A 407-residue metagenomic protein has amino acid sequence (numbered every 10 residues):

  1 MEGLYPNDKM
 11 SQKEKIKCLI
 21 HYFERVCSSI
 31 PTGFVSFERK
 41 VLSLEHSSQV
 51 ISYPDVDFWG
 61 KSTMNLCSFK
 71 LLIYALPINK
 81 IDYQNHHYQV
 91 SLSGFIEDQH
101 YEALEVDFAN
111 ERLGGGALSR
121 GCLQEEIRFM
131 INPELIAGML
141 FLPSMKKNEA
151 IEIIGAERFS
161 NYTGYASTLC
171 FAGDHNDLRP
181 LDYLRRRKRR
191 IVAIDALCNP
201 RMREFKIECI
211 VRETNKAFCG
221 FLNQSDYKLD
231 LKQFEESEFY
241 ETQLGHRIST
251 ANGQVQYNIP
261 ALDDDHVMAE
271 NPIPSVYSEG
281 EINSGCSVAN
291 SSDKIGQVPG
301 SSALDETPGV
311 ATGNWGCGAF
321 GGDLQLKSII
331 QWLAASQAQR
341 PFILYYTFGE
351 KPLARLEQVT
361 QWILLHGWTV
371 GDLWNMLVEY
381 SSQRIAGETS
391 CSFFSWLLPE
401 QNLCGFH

Functional and structural regions predicted by a protein language model:
M1-H407: Macrodomain-like recognition of ADP-ribose-binding/processing modules
